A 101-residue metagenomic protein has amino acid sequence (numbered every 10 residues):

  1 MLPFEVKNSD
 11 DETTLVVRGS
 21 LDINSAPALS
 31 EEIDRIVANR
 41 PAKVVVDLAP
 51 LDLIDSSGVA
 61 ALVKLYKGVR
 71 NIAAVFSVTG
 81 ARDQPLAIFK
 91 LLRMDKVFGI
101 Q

Functional and structural regions predicted by a protein language model:
M1-V16: Short beta-strand/loop segment at the start of cytosolic alpha/beta domains
I23-V97: Amphipathic alpha-helical interaction surfaces in cytosolic regulatory modules
G99-Q101: Short acidic-hydrophobic, aromatic-tinged amphipathic segments that line or gate anion-handling sites
